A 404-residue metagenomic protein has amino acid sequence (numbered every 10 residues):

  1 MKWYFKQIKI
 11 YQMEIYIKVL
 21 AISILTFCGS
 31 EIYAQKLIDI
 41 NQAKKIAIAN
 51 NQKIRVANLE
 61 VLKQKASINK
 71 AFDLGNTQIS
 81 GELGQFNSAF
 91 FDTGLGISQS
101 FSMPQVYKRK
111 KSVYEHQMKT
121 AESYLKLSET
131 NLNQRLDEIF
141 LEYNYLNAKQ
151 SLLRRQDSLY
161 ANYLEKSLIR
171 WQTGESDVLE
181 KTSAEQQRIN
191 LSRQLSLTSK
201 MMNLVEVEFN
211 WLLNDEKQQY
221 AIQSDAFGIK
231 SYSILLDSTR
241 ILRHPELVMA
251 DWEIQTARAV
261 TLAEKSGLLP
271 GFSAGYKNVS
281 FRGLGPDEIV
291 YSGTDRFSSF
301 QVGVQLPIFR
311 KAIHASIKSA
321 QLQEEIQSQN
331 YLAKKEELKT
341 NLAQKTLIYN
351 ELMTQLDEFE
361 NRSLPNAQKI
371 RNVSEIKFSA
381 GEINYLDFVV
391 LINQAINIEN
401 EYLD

Functional and structural regions predicted by a protein language model:
M1-N41, I48: Bacterial Sec-dependent N-terminal signal peptides
W3, I10, N131-P245, K345-I348 (+3 more regions): Periplasmic alpha-helical coiled-coil/stalk elements that build and connect Gram-negative outer-membrane
I32-Q78, F101, R109, E175-L179 (+4 more regions): Bacterial Sec-pathway N-terminal export signals of envelope proteins
R55, L74-D92, S100-E129, N147 (+4 more regions): Small/polar (Gly/Ser/Thr/Ala-rich) solvent-exposed segments that form structured loops/beta-strands/short helices used
V56-A71, S128, L132-S151, I169 (+3 more regions): Amphipathic alpha-helical coiled-coil segments
E115, V178-Q186, K318, Y385-N393: Short, charged, amphipathic alpha-helical segments
Y124, V207-K217, A263, L268 (+1 more regions): Long amphipathic alpha-helical coiled-coil segments
